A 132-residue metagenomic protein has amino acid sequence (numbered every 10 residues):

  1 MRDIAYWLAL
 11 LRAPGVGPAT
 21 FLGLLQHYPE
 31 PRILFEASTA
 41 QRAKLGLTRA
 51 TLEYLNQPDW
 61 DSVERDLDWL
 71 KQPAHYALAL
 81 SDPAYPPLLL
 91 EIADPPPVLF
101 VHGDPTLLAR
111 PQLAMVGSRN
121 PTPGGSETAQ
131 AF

Functional and structural regions predicted by a protein language model:
M1-A131: Short, positively charged patches
